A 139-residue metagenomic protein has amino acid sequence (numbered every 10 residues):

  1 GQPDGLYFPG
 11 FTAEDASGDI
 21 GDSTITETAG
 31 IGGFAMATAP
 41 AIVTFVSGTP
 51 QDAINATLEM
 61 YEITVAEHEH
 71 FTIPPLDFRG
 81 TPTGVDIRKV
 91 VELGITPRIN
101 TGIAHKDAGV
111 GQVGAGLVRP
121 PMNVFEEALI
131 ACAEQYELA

Functional and structural regions predicted by a protein language model:
G1-A139: Anaerobic metallocofactor- and corrinoid-dependent redox/one-carbon enzyme cores, especially those from methanogenesis
